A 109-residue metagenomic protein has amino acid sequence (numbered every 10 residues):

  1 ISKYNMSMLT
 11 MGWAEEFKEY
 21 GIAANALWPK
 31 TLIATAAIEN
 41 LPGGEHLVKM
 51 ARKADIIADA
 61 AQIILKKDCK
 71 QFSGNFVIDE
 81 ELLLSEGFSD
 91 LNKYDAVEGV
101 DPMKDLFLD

Functional and structural regions predicted by a protein language model:
S2: Active-site helix of classical SDR
N5-M8, I33, K53-I56: Conserved cofactor-binding/catalytic machinery of classical short-chain dehydrogenase/reductase
L9-T10, I64: Hydrophobic positions on the long internal alpha-helix of Rossmann-like NAD(P)-dependent oxidoreductase domains
G12-I22, D68: Active-site-adjacent segment of SDR/Rossmann-fold oxidoreductases
E19, A36-A37, G87-F88: Glycine-centered flexibility motif
I22, K30-P42: Short beta-loop-alpha junction of Rossmann-like oxidoreductase domains
A26-L27, E45-D109: C-terminal helical subdomain
